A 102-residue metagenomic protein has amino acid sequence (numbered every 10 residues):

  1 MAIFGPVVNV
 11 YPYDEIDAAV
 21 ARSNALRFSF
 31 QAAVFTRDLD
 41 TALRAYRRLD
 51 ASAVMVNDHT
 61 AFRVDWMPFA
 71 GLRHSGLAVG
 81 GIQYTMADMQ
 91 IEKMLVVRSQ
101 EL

Functional and structural regions predicted by a protein language model:
M1-L102: Conserved C-terminal structural/oligomerization subdomain of aldehyde/semialdehyde dehydrogenase
